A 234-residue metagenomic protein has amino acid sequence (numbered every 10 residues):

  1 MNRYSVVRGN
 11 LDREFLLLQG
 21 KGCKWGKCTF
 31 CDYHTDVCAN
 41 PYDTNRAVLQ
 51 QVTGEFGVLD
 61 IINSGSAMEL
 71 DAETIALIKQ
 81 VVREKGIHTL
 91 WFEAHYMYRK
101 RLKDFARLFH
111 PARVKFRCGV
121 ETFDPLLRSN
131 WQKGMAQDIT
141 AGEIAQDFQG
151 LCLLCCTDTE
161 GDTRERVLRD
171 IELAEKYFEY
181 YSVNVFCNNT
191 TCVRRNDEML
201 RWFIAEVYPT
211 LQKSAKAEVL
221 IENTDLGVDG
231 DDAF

Functional and structural regions predicted by a protein language model:
N2-D12, E55-F56, L168-F234: Auxiliary Fe-S-binding modules of radical SAM enzymes
N2-T44: Canonical Radical SAM [4Fe-4S] cluster-binding loop centered on the CxxxCxxC motif and its immediate flanking residues
Y33-V48, E55-A72, V82-K100, R113-I139 (+2 more regions): Core AdoMet radical
L70-K79, R99-F109, R164-V167: Distinct, well-ordered alpha-helical segments
D71-E73, R128-Q132, T163-E165, V193-N196: Short, solvent-exposed loop/turn segments at secondary-structure boundaries
I75, K79-K85, D138-C152, M199-V219: Alpha-helix-loop-beta-strand connector modules within alpha/beta enzyme cores
V81-V82, L108-F109, E143-F148, D170-Y177: Generic structural signal for hydrophobic
F123-P125, I144-D170, V183-R194: Conserved strand-turn element in the central/C-terminal portion of the radical SAM core barrel that lines
